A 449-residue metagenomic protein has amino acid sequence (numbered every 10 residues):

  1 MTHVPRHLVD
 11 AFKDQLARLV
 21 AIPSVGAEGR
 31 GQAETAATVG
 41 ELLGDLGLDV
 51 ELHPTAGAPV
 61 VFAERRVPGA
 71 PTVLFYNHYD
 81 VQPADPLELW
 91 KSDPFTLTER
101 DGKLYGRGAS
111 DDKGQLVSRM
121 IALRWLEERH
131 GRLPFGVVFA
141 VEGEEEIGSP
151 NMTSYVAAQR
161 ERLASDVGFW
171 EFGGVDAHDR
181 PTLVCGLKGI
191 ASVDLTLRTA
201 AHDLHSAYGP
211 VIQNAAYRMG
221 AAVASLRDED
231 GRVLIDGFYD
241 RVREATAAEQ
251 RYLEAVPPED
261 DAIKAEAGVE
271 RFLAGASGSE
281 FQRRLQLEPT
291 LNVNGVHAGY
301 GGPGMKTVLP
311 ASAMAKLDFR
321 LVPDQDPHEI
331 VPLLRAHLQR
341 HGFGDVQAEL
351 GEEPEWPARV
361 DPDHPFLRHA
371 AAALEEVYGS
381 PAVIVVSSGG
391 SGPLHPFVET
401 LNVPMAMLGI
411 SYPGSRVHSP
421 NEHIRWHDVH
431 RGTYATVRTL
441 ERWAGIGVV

Functional and structural regions predicted by a protein language model:
T2-A109, L126-F135, L317: Acidic/His- and Gly-rich active-site-bordering loop/insert found across diverse amide/peptide-bond hydrolases
L8-V9, L89, G131-R132, V184-I190 (+3 more regions): Short glycine/proline-enriched loop/turn "hinge" motifs that connect secondary-structure elements and lie
F75, T98-G148, V193-L197, Y208-E229 (+2 more regions): Alpha-helical metal-binding/catalytic segments enriched in His/Glu/Asp
Y79-V81, A140-S149, E171-D176, T199-H202 (+2 more regions): Acidic, glycine-rich active-site loops and adjacent beta-strand->loop/helix elements that engage anionic groups
Q82, A177-H178, L234-S312, R320-L333 (+2 more regions): An extended, acidic, His-containing surface patch that forms the Zn2+-binding/catalytic region of metallohydrolases
S110, A201-D203, Y208, F319-P327: A generic structural motif
S110-G186, V448-V449: Acidic/histidine-rich catalytic neighborhood of metal-dependent amide-processing enzymes
T182-R198, A406-I410: Flexible glycine/proline-rich, aromatic-decorated loop/lid segments
